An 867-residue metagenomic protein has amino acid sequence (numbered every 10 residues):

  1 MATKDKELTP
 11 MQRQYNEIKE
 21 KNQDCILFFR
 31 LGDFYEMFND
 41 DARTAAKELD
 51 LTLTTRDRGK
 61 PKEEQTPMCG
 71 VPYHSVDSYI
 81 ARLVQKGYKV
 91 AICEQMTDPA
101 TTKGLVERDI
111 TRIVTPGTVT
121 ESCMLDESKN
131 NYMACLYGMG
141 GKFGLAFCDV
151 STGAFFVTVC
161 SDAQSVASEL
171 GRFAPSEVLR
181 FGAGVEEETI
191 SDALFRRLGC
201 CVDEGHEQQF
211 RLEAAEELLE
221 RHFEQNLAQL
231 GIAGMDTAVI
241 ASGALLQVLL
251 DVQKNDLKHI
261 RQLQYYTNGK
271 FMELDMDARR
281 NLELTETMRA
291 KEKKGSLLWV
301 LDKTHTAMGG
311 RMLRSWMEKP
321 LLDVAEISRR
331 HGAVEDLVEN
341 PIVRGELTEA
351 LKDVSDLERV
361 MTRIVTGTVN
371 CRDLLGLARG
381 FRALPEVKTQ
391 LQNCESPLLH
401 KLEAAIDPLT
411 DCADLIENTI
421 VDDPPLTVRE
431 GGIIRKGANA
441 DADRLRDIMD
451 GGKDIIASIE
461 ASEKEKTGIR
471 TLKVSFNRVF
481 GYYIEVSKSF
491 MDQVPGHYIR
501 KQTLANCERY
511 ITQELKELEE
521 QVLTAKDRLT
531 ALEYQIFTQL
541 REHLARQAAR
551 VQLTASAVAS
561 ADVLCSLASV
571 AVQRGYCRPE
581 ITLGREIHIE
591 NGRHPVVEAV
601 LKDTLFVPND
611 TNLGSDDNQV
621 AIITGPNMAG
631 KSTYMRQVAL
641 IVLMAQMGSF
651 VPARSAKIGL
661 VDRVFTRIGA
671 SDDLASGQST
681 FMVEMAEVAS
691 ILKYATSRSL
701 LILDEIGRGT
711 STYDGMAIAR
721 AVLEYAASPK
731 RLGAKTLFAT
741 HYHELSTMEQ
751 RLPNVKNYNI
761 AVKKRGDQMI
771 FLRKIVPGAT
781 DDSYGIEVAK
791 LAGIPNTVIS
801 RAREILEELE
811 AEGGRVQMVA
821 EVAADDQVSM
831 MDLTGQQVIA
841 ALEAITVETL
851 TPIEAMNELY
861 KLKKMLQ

Functional and structural regions predicted by a protein language model:
M1-D336, G345, K352, D356-V365 (+2 more regions): Charged catalytic and DNA/RNA-contacting regions of genome-maintenance and nucleic-acid-processing enzymes
A2-D5, T9, R13-E17, D24 (+5 more regions): Conserved phosphate-binding elements of NTP-dependent enzyme cores
N39, M235, H305-T306, G310 (+7 more regions): ATPase nucleotide-binding head domains, primarily ABC-like/P-loop NTPase cores
C93, P116-L125, D256, Q392-L398 (+6 more regions): Active-site phosphate-binding and catalytic loops of NTP-dependent enzymes
L170, P175-A183, E514-Q547, F650-A653 (+1 more regions): Conserved catalytic alpha/beta cores of large enzymes that bind or transform nucleotide phosphates and polynucleotides
F210-E220, M272-M276, M288, R379-S458 (+4 more regions): Amphipathic heptad-repeat alpha-helical coiled-coil/stalk segments that mediate oligomerization, filament/stalk
I327-R330, A350, V354, I448 (+4 more regions): Intracellular alpha-helical coupling/juxtamembrane segments of multi-pass membrane proteins
N477, E843-Q867: Terminal-proximal interaction/regulatory segments of ATP-powered molecular machines
